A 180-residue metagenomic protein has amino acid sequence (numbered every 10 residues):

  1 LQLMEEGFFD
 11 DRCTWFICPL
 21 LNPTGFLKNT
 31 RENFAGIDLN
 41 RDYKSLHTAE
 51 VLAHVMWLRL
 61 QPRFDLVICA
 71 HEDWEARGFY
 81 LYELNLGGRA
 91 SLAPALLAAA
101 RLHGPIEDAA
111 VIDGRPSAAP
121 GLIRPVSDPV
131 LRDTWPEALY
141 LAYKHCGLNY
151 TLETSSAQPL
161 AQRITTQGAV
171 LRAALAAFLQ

Functional and structural regions predicted by a protein language model:
L1-Q180: Structured catalytic-domain cores with a bias toward divalent-metal coordination
